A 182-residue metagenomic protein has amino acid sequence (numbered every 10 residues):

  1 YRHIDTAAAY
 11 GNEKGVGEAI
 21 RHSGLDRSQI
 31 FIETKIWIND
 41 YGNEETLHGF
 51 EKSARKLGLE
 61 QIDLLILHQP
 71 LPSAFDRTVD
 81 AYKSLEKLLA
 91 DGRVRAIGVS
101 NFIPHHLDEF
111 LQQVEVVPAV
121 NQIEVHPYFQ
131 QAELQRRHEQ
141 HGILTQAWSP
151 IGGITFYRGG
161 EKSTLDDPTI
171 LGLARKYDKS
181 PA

Functional and structural regions predicted by a protein language model:
Y1-I30, D80, S84, I154: N-terminal binding-site loop/beta-alpha segment at the start of enzyme catalytic domains that lines or forms
I4, I62, I97: Glycine-centered flexible beta-alpha turn that most often forms the glycine-rich phosphate-binding loop
D5-G15, N39-E44, P72-D76, V125-Q131: Acidic-and-aromatic substrate-binding clefts and catalytic sites of carbohydrate-active enzymes
E13-I20, L47-A54, Y82-E86, L107-D108 (+1 more regions): Generic structural signal for well-ordered alpha-helices, preferentially at hydrophobic/aromatic core positions
R27-Y41, Q61-P70: A short, structured active-site edge motif that brings together acidic residues
Q29, L59-I62, V94, P118: Local beta-strand N-terminus motif with an aromatic residue
T46-L67, K87-D91, Q112: CE4/NodB-like, metal-dependent polysaccharide N-deacetylase domain that modifies extracellular/periplasmic N-acetylated
P70-A182: Beta/alpha (TIM)-barrel catalytic core signal, keyed to glycine-rich beta->alpha loops juxtaposed to Asp/Glu that bind
